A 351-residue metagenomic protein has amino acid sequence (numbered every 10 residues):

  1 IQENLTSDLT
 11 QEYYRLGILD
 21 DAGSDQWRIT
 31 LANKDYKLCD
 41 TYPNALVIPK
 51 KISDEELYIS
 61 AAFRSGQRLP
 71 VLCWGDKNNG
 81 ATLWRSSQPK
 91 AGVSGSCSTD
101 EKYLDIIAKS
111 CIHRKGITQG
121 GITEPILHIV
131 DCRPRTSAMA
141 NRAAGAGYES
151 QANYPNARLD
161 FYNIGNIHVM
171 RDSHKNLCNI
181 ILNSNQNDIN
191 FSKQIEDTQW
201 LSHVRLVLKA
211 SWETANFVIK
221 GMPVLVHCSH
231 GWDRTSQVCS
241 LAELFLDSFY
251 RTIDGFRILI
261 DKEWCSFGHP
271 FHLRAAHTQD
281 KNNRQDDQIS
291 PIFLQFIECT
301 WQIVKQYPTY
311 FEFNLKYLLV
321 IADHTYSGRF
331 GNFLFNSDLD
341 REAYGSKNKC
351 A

Functional and structural regions predicted by a protein language model:
I1-V224, S240-A351: Cys-dependent protein tyrosine phosphatase-like superfamily
L225-S229: Residues at the beta-strand->loop junction immediately N-terminal to the Walker
H230-S236: Ser/Thr-glycine-rich phosphate-binding loops at phosphate-binding pockets of nucleotides, nucleotide cofactors
